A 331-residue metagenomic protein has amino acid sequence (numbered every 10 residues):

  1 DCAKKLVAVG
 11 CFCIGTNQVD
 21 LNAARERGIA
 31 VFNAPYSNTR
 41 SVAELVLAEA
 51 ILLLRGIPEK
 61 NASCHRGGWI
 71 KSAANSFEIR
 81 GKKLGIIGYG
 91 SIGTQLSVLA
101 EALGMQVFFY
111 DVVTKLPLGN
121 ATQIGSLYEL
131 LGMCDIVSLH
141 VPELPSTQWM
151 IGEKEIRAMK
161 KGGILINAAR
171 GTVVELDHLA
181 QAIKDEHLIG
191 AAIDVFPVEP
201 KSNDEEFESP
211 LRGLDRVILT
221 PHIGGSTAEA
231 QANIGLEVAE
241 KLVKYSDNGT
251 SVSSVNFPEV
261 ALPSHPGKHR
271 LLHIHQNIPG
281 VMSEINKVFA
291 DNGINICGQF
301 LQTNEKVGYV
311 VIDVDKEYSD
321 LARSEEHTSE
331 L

Functional and structural regions predicted by a protein language model:
D1-F32, L130-G132, G152-A158, T303 (+1 more regions): An N-terminal-biased, well-structured beta-alpha scaffold segment characteristic of Rossmann-like dinucleotide-binding
C2, V19-E26, V112-A121, L211 (+1 more regions): Short loop/helix-cap segments at secondary-structure boundaries that form the rim of catalytic
F12-C13, G28-R40, D111, A169 (+1 more regions): Short beta->alpha connector loops at strand-helix junctions that form conserved, small/polar/Pro-enriched
I14, D135, H140-E143, A169-R170 (+2 more regions): Short glycine-/small-residue-rich Rossmann-like dinucleotide-binding loops
R27-K83, Q95-A102, T250-S253: Phosphate-binding beta-alpha-beta segment of Rossmann-like dinucleotide-binding domains, i.e., the NAD(P)
S72-K161: Rossmann-like dinucleotide/phosphate-binding beta-alpha-beta segment
E153, G162-P263, Y309: Rossmann-like dinucleotide-binding domain for NAD(H)/NADP(H)
V252-S329: A conserved regulatory-domain signal marking ACT and ACT-like small-molecule sensing domains and adjacent regulatory
